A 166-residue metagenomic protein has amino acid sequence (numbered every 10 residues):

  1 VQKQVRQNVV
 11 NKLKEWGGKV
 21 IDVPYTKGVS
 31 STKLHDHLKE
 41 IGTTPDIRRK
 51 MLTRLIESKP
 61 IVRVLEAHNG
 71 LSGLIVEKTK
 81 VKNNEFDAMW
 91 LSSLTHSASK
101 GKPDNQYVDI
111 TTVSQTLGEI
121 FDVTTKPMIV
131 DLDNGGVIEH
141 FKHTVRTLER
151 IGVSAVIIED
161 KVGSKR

Functional and structural regions predicted by a protein language model:
V1-I47: Classical nucleotidyltransferase
L34-H35, K39-V81: N-terminal amphipathic alpha-helix/helix-capping segment at the start of soluble metabolic enzymes
R63-N69, D87-L91, M128-L132, V156-I158: Hydrophobic faces of well-ordered beta-strands that scaffold small-molecule active sites in alpha/beta enzyme cores
L65-L74, V108-Q115, L132-I151: Glycine-rich anion/phosphate-binding loops
K80-T112, G135-E139, I157-R166: Glycine-rich, proline-tolerant flexible connector loops at the mouths of alpha/beta enzymes
P103-V130: Alpha-helix-loop-beta-strand connector modules within alpha/beta enzyme cores
